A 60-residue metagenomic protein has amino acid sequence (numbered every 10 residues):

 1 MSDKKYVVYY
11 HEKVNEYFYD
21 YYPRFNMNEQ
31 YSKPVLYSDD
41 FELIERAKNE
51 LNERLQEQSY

Functional and structural regions predicted by a protein language model:
M1-K4, Q58-Y60: Short, Lys/Arg-enriched, disordered terminal segments
D3-K33: Short aromatic-glycine-(Arg/Gly/Cys) micro-motifs in beta-strand/loop hairpins
R24-Y60: A short, charged, amphipathic alpha-helix used as a generic interaction element across diverse proteins
